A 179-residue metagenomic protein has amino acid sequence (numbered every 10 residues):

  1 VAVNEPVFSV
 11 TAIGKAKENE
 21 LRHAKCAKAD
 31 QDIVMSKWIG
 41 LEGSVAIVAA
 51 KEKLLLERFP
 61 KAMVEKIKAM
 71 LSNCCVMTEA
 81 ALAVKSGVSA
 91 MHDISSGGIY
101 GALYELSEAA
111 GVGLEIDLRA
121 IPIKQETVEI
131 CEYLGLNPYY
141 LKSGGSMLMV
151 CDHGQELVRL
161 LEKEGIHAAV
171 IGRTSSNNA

Functional and structural regions predicted by a protein language model:
V1-A179: Helix-biased detector of long, well-ordered alpha-helical tracts
